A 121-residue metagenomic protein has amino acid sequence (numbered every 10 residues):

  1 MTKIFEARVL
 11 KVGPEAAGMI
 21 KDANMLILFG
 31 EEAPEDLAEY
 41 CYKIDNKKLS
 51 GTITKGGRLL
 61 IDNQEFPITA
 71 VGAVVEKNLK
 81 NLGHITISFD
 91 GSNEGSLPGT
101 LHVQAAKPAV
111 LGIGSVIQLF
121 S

Functional and structural regions predicted by a protein language model:
M1-Y40, S115-V116, S121: N-terminal disorder-to-order initiation segments that are Gly/Lys/Arg-biased and fold into the first beta/loop/alpha
A17, L28, G91-S121: Helix-rich interaction surfaces within compact, conserved domain-sized segments that mediate assembly or partner
L37-K48, N93-V103: Short, structured beta-strand/loop micro-motifs enriched in basic residues and often containing a Trp
L49, K55, V75, A105-K107: Short, conserved secondary-structure segments in the cores of folded domains
G51-T54, L59-L60, L111: Short, well-ordered loop/turn sites that connect or cap secondary structure elements
D62-N63, S121: Conserved "cap/hinge" positions at secondary-structure junctions
Q64-E65, V71-K77: Short, conserved beta-turn/loop elements at beta-strand boundaries and strand-helix junctions
V75-T86: Short, solvent-exposed secondary-structure boundary/capping segments
